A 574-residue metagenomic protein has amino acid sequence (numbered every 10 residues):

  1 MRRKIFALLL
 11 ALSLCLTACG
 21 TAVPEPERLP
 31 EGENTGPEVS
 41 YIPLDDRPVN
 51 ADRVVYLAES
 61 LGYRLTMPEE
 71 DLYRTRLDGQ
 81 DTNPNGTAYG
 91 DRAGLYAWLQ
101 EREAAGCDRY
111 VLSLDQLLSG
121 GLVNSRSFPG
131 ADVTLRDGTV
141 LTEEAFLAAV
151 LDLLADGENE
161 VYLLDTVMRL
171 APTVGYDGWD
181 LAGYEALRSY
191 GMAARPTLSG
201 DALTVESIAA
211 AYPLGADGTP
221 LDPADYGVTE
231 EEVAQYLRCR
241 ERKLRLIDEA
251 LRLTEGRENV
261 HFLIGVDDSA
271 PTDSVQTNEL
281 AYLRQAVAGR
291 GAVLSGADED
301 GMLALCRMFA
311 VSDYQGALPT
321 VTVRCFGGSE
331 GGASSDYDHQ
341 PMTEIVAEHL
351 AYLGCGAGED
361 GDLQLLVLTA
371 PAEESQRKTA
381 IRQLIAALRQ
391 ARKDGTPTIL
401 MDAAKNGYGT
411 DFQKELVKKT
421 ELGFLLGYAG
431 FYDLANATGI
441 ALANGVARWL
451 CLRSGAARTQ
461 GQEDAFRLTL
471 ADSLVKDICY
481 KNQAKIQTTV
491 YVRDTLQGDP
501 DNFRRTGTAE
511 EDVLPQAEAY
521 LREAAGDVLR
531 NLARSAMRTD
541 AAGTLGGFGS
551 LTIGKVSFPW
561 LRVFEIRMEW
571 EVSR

Functional and structural regions predicted by a protein language model:
M1-L9: Positively charged n-region of N-terminal signal peptides that target proteins for export
L16-A18: C-terminal motif of bacterial Sec signal peptides marking the signal peptidase cleavage site
G20-A22: Bacterial signal peptide processing site
E25-R574: An N-terminal assembly and electron-transfer interface module characteristic of large anaerobic redox and radical
